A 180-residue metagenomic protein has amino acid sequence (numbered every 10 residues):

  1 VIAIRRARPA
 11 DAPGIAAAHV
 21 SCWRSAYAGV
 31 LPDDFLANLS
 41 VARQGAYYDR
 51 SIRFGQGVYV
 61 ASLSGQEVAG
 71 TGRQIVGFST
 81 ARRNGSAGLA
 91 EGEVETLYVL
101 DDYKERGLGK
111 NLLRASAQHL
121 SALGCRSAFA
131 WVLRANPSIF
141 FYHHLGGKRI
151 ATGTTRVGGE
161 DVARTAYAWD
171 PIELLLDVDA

Functional and structural regions predicted by a protein language model:
V1-A3: Extreme N-terminal starter segment of soluble prokaryotic enzymes
R6-A12, A17-K104, K110-A115, H119 (+2 more regions): Acetyl-CoA-dependent GNAT
A18, L123, H144-L145: Structural motif
L89-E91, S127, R164: A generic structural signal for beta-strand entry/edge sites
R106, L123-R126: Short coil/turn segments at alpha/beta junctions that flank glycine-rich nucleotide-binding fingerprints
F129-I139, H143-K148, T152-A180: C-terminal "cap" of GNAT-fold acetyltransferases
